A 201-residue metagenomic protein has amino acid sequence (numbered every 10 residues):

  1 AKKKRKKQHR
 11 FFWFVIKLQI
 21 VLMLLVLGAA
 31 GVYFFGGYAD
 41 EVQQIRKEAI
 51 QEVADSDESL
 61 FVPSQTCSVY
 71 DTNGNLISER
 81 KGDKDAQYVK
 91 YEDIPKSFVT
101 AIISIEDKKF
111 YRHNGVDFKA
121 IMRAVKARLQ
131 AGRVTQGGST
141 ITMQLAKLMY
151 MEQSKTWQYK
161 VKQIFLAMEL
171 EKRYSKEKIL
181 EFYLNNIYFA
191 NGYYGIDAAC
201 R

Functional and structural regions predicted by a protein language model:
A1-R201: Juxtamembrane regions of bacterial inner-membrane/periplasmic proteins, predominantly the peptidoglycan biogenesis
